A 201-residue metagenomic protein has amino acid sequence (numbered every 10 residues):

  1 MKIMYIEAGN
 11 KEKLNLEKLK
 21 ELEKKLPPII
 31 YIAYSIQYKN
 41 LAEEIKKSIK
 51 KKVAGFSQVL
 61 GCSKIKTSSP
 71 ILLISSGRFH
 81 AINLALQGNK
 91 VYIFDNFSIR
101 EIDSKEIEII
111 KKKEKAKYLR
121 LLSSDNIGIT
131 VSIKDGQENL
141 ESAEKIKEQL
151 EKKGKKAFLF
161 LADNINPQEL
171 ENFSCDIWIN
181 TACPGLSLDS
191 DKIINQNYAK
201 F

Functional and structural regions predicted by a protein language model:
M1-I107, K113: The feature marks the mature, well-folded catalytic cores of soluble enzymes
E23, K64-T67, Y118-L119, E169-N172: Short amphipathic alpha-helix with an adjacent loop that forms part of the alpha/beta core around
P27-I29, S68-S69, S124-N126, G154 (+1 more regions): A general structural motif
P28-K52, V131-F158: Short, charged N-terminal beta->alpha structural module
A33-Y34, S75, D95, V131-I133 (+2 more regions): Short beta-strand/turn micro-motifs composed of small residues that flank or help shape donor/cofactor-binding pockets
R78, F97-I99, P184-F201: Peripheral docking tails and interdomain loops at the edges of cofactor- or intermediate-handling domains
R78-K155, P167-L170: Redox- and metal-dependent alpha/beta enzyme cores, enriched for Fe-S-associated oxidoreductases and cofactor-handling
N139-I194: A C-terminal functional module that forms or caps the active site or interfaces directly with catalytic machinery
